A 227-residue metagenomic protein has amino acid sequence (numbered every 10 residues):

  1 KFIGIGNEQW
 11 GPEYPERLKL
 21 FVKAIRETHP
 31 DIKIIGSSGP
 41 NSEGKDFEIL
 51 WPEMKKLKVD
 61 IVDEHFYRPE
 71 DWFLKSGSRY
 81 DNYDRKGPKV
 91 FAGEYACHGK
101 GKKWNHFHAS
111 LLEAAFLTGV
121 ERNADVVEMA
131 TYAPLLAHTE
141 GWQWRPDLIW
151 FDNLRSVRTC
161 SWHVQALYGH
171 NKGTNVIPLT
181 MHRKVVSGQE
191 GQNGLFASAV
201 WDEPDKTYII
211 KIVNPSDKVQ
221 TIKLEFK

Functional and structural regions predicted by a protein language model:
K1-Y14, A92: Active-site groove signature of glycoside hydrolases
Q9-P15, G39-D46, F66-S76: Acidic-and-aromatic substrate-binding clefts and catalytic sites of carbohydrate-active enzymes
E16-R17, S42-D46, H108-A114, G191: Short, glycine/acidic-rich beta->alpha junctions
V22-A24, P30-K33, W51-K56, D60-N171: Catalytic-core region of carbohydrate-active enzymes that cleave or remodel glycosidic bonds
K45-F47, W72-S78, Q189, N193-G194 (+1 more regions): Flexible, glycine/threonine-enriched loop-and-boundary segments that flank and lead into catalytic domains of large
D71-K75, E140-W142, N175-I177, Y208-K211 (+1 more regions): Extended hydrophobic-aromatic, low-complexity segments
V176-N193: Edge strands and adjacent loops of beta-rich recognition modules
Q192-F226: Carbohydrate-binding surface patches
